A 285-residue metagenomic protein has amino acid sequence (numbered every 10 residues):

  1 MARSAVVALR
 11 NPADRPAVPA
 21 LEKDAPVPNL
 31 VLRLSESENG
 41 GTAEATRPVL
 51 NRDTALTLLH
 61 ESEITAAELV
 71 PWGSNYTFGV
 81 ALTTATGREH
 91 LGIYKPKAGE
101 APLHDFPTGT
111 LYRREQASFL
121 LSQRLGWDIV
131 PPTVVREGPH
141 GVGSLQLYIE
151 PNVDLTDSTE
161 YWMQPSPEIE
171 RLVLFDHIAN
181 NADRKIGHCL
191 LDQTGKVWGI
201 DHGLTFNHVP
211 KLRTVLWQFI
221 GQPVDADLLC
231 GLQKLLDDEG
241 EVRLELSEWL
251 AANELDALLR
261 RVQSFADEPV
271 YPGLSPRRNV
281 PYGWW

Functional and structural regions predicted by a protein language model:
R3-S4, A8-L9, L21, L30 (+2 more regions): C-terminal catalytic region of ATP-dependent kinase domains
N11-D14, D24: Intrinsic-disorder-associated, low-complexity terminal segments enriched in Asp/Asn/His/Tyr and depleted of Lys/Arg
A17-V18: Short, low-complexity, intrinsically disordered N-terminal modules that encode targeting/processing signals
E22, E38-N39, A85: Intrinsically disordered, low-complexity segments enriched in small/polar residues
P28-L59: Juxta-kinase regulatory segment immediately upstream of eukaryotic protein kinase catalytic domains
T42-A43, A81, W285: Compositionally biased, intrinsically disordered low-complexity regions
L58-A182, I186-G187, Q193-I200: Conserved ATP-binding subdomain of kinase catalytic cores across diverse folds
